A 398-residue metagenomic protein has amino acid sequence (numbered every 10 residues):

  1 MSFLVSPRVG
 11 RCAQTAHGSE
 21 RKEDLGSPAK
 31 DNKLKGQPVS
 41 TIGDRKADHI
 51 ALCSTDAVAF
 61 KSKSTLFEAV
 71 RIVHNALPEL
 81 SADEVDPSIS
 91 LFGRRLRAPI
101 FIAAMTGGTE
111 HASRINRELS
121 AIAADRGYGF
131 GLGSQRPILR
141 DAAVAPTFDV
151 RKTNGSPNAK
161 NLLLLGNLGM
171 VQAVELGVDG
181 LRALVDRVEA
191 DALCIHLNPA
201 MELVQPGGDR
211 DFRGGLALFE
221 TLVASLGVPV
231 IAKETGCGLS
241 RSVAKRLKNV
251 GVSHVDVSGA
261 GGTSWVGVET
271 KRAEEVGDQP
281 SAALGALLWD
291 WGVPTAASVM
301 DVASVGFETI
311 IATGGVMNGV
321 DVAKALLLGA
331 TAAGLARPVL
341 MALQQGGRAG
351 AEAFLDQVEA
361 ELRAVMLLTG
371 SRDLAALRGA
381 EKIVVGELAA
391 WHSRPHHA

Functional and structural regions predicted by a protein language model:
G26-F92, L96, A376, I383-A398: An N-cap/entry alpha-helix motif that binds or orients negatively charged groups
S40-T41, L66-K245, V250, S264 (+3 more regions): Active-site entrance/lid segments in N-terminal catalytic domains of soluble metabolic enzymes
L119, V302, L362: Aromatic/hydrophobic pocket-lining residues that form π-stacking "cages" and hydrophobic walls in ligand
F212-G346: Glycine-rich phosphate/ribose-binding loops and adjacent secondary-structure elements that form binding surfaces
S240-R241, G319, A376-V385: A glycine-rich phosphate-binding loop feature that marks nucleotide/adenosyl-phosphate handling sites
R348-A375, K382-I383: Internal helix-turn-beta structural module
